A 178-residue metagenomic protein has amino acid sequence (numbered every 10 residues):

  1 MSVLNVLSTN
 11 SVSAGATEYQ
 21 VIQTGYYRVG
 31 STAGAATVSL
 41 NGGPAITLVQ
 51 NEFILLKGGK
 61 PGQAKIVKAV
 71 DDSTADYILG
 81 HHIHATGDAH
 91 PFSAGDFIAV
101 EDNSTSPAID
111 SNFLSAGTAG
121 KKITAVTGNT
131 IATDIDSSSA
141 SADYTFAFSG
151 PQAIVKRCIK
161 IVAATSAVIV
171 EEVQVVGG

Functional and structural regions predicted by a protein language model:
M1-I22, T165-G178: Short, intrinsically disordered N-terminal pre-domain segments
S2, T32-P61: Beta-strand-centric surfaces of beta-sandwich/beta-rich domains
L7-Q20, V49-G62, S73-G80: Solvent-exposed, conformationally flexible loop/turn segments
T17-N41: Beta-rich globular "head" domains
R28, L55, A99-D102: Hydrophobic beta-strand signal
G62-G178: Small/polar beta-strand repeat architecture
